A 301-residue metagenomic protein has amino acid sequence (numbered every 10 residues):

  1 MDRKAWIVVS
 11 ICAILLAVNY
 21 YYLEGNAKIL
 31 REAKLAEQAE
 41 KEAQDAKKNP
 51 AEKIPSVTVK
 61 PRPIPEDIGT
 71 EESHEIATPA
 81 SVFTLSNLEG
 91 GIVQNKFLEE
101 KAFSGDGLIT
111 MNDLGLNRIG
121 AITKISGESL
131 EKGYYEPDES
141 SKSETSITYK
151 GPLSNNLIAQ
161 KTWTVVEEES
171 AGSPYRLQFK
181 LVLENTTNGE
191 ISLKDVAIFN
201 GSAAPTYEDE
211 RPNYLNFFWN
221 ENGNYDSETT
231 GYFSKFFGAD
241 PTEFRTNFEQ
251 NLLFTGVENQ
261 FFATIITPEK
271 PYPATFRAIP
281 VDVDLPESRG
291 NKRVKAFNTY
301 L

Functional and structural regions predicted by a protein language model:
M1-K47, L153: Subset of Sec-pathway N-terminal targeting signals
D2-R3, P55-P65, N247-F248, P286-G290: Mixed-charge, polar/low-complexity N-terminal
L15, N26, I64-D67, I76 (+1 more regions): Generic low-polarity alpha-helical segments
R31, T58-D67, A77, E228-T229: General structural signal for secondary-structure boundaries
A36-A39, P55, F218: Intrinsically disordered, low-complexity segments enriched in small/polar and acidic residues
K41-E71: Short extracytoplasmic
E75-L301: Soluble non-transmembrane domains of integral membrane proteins
